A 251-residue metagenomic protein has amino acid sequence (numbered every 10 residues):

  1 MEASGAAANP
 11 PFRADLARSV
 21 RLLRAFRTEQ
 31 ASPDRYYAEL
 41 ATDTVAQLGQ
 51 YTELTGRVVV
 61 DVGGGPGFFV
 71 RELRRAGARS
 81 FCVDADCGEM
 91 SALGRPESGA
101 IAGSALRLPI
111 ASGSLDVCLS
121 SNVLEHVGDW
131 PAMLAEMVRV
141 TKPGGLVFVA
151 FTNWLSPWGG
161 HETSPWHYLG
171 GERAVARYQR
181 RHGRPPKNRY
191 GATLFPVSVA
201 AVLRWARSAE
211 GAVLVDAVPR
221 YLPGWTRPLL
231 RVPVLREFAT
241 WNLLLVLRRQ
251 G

Functional and structural regions predicted by a protein language model:
M1-R107, A111, V117, L134 (+1 more regions): Conserved N-terminal segment of class I S-adenosyl-L-methionine
S32, Y36, D61, G65 (+4 more regions): Conserved aromatic-histidine-acidic binding/catalytic patches
F81, Q250-G251: Small/flexible residues
L93-G94, S112, H161, A206: Short, flexible helix/strand-to-coil boundary loops that buttress conserved ligand/catalytic motifs in alpha/beta
R107, E125, S156: Active-site micro-motifs of SAM-dependent methyltransferase domains
S120-V123: A short beta-strand submotif of the Rossmann-like class I SAM-dependent methyltransferase core that lines
G128-E136, K142, L146-V246, Q250: S-adenosyl-L-methionine-dependent methyltransferase catalytic module, highlighting the catalytic core
